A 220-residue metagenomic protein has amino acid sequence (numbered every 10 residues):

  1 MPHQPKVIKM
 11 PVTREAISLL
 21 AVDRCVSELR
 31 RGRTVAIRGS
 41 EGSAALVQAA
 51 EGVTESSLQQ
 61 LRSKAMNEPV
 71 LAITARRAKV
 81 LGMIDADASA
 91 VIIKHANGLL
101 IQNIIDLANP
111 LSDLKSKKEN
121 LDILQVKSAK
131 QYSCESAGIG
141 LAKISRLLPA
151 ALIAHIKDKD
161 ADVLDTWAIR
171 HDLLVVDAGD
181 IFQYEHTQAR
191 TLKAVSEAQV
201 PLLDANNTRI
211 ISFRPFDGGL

Functional and structural regions predicted by a protein language model:
P2-L220: Catalytic domains of riboflavin
